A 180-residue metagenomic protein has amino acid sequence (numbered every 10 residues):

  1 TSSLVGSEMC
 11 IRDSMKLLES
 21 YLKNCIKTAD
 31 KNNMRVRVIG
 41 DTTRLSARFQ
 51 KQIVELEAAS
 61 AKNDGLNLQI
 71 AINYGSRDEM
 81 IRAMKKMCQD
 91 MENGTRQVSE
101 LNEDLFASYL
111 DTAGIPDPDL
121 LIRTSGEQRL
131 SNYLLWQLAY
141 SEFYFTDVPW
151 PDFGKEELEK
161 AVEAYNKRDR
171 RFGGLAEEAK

Functional and structural regions predicted by a protein language model:
T1-G6, C10: Single conserved hydrophobic/aromatic residue that forms the stacking wall/gate of nucleotide- or nucleobase-binding
S3, N32-T43: Short linear capping/connector segments at secondary-structure termini
I11-L17, R48: Alpha-helix N-cap and loop-to-helix initiation/capping positions
L17-R35: A glycine-rich helix N-cap at a beta->alpha junction
I26-D30, V38, N73-R77: The first long alpha-helix at the start of the GST-like C-terminal all-alpha domain
T42, A47, K51-F172, E177-K180: Active-site cores that bind ATP or allylic diphosphates and position pyrophosphate for catalysis
